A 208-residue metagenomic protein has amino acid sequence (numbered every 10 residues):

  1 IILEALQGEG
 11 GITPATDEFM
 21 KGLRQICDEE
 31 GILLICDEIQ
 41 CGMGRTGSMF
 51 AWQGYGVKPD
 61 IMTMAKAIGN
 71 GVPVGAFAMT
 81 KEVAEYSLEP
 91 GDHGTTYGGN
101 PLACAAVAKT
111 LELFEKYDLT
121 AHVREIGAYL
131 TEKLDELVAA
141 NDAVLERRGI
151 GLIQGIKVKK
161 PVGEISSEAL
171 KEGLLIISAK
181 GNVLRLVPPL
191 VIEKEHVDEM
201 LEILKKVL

Functional and structural regions predicted by a protein language model:
I2-L208: Conserved N-terminal phosphate-binding loop of PLP-dependent enzymes in the Aspartate aminotransferase
